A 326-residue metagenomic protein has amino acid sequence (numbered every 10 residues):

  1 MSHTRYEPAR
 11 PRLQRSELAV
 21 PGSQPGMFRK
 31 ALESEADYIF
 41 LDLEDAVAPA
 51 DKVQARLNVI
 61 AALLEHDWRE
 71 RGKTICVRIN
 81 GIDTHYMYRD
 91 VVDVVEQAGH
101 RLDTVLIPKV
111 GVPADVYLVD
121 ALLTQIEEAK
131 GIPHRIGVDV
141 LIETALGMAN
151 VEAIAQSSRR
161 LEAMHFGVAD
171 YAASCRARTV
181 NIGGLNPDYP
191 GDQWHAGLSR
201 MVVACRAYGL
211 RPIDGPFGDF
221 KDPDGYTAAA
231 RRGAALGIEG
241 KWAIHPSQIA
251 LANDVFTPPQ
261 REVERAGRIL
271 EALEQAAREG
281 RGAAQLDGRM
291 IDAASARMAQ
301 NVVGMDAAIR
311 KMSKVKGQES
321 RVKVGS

Functional and structural regions predicted by a protein language model:
M1-K316, V322-S326: Expand to "…catalyze enediolate/carbanion chemistry for C-C bond making/breaking, isomerization, decarboxylation
